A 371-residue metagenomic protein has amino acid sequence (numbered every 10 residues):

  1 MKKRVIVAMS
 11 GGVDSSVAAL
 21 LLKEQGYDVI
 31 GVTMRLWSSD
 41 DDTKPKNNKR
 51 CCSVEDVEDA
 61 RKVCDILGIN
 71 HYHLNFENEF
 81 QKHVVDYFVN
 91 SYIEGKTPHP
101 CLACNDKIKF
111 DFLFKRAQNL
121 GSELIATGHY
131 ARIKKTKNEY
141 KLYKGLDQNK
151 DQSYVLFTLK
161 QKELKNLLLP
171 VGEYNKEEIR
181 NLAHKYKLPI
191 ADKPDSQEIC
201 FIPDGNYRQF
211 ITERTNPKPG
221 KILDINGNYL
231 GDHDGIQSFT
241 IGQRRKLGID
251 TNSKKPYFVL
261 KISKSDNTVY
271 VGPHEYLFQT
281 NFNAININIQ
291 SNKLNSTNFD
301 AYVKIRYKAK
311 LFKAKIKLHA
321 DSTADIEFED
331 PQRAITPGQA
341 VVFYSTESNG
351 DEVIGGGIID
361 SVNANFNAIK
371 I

Functional and structural regions predicted by a protein language model:
M1-F157, V259, I369-I371: ATP-dependent adenylation/nucleotidyltransferase module used to activate substrates
A126-A131, N138-I371: AMP-forming adenylation/ATP pyrophosphatase catalytic core
